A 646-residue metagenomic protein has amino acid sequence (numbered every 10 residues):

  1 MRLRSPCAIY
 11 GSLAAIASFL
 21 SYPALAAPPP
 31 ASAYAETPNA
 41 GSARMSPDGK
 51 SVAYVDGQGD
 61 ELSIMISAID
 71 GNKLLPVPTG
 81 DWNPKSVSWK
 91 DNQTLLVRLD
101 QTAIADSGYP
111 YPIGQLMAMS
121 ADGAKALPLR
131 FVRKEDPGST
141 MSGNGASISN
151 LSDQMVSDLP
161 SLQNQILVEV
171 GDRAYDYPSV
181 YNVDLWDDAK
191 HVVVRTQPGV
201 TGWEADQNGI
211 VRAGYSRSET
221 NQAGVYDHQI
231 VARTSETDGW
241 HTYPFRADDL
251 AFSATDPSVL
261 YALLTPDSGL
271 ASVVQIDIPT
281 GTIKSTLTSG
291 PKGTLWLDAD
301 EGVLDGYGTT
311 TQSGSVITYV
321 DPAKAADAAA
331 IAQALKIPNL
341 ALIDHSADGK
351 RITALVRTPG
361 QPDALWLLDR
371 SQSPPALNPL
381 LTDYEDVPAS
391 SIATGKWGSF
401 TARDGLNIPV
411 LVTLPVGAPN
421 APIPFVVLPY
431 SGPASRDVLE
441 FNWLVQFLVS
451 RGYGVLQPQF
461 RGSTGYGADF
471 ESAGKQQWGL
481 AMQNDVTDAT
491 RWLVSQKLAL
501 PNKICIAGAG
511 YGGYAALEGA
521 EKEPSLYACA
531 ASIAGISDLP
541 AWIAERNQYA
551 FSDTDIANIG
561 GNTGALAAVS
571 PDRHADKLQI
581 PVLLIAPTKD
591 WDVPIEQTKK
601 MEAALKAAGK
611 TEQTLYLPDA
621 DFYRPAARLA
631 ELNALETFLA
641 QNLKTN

Functional and structural regions predicted by a protein language model:
R2-S12: Bacterial N-terminal signal peptides that target proteins for export
I9, A15, L20, L25-R351 (+1 more regions): Beta-propeller folds
S149, V449, K606: Anion (oxyanion) recognition and catalysis
V200, D249, G269-A271, G293-L295 (+14 more regions): Flexible loop/turn segments at secondary-structure boundaries
T201-E204, V316-A418, W443-Q446, S450-R451: Non-catalytic accessory segments flanking enzyme active sites
A213, D305, G398, V427 (+4 more regions): Hydrophobic/aromatic beta-strand patches that form the interior of the parallel beta-sheet core in alpha/beta enzyme
D386-N502, A509, A544-E545: Cap/lid segment of the alpha/beta-hydrolase catalytic domain
F460-N646: Active-site-proximal cap/loop segments of hydrolase catalytic domains
